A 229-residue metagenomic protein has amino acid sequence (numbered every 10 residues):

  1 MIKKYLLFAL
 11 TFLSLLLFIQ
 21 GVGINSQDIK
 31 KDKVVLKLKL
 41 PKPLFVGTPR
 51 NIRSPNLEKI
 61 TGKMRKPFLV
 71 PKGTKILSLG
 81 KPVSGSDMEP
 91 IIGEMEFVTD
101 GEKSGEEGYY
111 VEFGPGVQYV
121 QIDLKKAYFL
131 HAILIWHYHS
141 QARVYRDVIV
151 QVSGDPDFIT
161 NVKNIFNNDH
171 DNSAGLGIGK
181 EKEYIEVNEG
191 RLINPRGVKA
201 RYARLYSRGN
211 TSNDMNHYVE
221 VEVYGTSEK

Functional and structural regions predicted by a protein language model:
M1-A9: Bacterial N-terminal signal peptides that target proteins for export
A9-L17: Bacterial N-terminal signal peptides
I24-T74: N-terminal pre-domain segments of enzymes
Q27-G47, S86-M88, V111-Q118, S140-K229: Trp- and acidic/polar-enriched beta-sheet ligand-binding modules for extracellular glycan and matrix recognition
V70-E102: Predominantly extracellular/luminal regions of secreted and cell-surface proteins, especially disulfide-bonded
V83, F129-S140, L205: A short beta-strand element within beta-rich, extracytoplasmic domains of secreted/secretory-pathway proteins
V117, K125-A132, A200-R201: Extended extracellular/luminal ectodomain segments enriched in beta-structured repeat modules
L124-K126, V152-S153: A short glycine/threonine-centered beta-strand motif
